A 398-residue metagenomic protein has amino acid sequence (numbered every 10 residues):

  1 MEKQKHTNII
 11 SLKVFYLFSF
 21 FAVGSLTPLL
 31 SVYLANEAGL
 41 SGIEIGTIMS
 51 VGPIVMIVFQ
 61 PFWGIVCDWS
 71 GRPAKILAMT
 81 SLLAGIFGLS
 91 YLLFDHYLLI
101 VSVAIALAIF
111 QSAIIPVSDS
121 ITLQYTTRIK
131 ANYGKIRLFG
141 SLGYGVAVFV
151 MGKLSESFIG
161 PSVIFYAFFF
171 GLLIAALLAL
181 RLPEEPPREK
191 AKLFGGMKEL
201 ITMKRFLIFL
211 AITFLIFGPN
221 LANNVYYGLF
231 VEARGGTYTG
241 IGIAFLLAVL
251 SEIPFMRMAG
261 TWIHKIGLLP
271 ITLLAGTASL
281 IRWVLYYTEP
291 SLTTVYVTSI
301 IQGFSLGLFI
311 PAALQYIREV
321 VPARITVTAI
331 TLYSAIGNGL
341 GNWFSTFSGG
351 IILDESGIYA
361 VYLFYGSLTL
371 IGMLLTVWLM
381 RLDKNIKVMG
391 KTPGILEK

Functional and structural regions predicted by a protein language model:
M1-H6, A179-I212, G394-K398: Juxtamembrane intracellular "pre-TM" segments in multi-pass secondary transporters
E2-P53, F206-G242: Helix-loop boundary and gating motifs at the non-cytosolic
L17, F87, Y97-I115, F214 (+1 more regions): Hydrophobic core of transmembrane alpha-helices in multi-pass small-molecule transporters, especially MFS/SLC-type
V58-L92: Conserved MFS/SLC helix-loop-helix module at the cytosolic interface between two early adjacent transmembrane helices
V58-R72, S155-E156, P254-G267, L353-D354: Helix-to-loop junctions at the C-terminal end of transmembrane segments in multipass secondary transporters
K75-L89, P270-L285: Structural signature of the two symmetry-related core transmembrane helices
I105-F139: Cytoplasmic helix-loop-helix junction between adjacent transmembrane helices in 12-TM secondary transporters
V163-L180, V361-L379: Symmetry-related core transmembrane helices of the 12-TM Major Facilitator Superfamily/SLC fold
